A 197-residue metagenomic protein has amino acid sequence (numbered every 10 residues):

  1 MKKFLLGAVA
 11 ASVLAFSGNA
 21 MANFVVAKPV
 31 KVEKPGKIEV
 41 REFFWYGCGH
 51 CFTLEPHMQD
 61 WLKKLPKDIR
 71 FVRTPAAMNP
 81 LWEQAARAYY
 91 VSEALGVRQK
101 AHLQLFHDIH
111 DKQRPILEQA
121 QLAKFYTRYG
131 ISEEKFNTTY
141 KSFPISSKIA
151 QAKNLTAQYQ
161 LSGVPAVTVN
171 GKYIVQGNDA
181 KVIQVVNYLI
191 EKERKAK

Functional and structural regions predicted by a protein language model:
K2-P80, A150-K153, A157-Q158, E191-K197: Extracytoplasmic thiol/disulfide redox context detector
L5, W45, R128-K197: C-terminal cap of thioredoxin/glutaredoxin-like
F16-G18, Q84, R98, K148 (+2 more regions): Generic hydrophobic secondary-structure packing signal
V30, G96, L117, I131 (+1 more regions): Short coil/turn linker and secondary-structure boundary residues
P35-K37, A85, G163-V164: A structure-centric signal for secondary-structure junctions around beta-strands
R41, K112, Y126, K172: Short, flexible active-site loop motifs that bind/organize anionic cofactors or intermediates
G47, M78-L81, P115, I145 (+1 more regions): Alpha-helix N-cap/loop-to-helix initiation residues
F52-F125, K192, A196: Structural alpha/beta surface segment adjacent to cysteine/selenocysteine redox centers across thiol/disulfide enzymes
